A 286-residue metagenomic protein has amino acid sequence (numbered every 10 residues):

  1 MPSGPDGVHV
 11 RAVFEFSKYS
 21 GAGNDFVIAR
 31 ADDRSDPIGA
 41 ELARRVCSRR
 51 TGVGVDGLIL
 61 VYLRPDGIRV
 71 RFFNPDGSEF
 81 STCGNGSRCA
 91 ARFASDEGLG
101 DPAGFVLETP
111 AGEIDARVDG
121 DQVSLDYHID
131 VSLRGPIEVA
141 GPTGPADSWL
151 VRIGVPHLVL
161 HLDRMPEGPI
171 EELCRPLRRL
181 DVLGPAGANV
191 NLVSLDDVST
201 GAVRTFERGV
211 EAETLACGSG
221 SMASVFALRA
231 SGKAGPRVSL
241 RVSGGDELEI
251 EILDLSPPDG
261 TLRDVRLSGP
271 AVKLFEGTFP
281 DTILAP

Functional and structural regions predicted by a protein language model:
P2-G120, V159-P286: A glycine-rich beta-to-alpha transition motif near the start of alpha/beta enzyme domains, typified by
T82, E108, I129-V131, R152: Short, well-structured alpha-helical patches and their helix-loop capping segments that border functional surfaces
H128-R134, S268, V272: Short solvent-exposed strand/turn elements
D130-S148, E172-R175: Active-site glycine-rich loop that binds ribose-phosphate moieties when present
A140-P169: Internal active-site segments that recognize and position negatively charged phosphoryl groups and nucleotide moieties
